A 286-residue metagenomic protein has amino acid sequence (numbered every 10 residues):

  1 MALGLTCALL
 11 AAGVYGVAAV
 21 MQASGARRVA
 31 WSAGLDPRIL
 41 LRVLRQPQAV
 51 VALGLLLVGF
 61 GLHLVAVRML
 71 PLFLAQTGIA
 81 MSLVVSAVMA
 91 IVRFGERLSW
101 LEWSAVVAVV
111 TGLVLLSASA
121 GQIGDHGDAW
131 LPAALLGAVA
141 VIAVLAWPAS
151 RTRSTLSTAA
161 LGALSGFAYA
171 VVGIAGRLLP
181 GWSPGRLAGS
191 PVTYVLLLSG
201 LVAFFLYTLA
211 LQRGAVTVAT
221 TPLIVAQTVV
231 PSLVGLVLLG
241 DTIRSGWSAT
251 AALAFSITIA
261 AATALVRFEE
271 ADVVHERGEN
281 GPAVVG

Functional and structural regions predicted by a protein language model:
M1-G286: Polytopic alpha-helical membrane proteins, predominantly small-molecule transporters/carriers
